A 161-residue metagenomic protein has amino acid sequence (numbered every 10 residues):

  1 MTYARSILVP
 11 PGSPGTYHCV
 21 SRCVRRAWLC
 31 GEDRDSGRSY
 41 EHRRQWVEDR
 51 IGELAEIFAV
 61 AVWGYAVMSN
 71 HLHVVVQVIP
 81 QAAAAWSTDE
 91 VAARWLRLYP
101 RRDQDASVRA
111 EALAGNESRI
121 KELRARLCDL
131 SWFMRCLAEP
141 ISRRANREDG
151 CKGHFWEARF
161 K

Functional and structural regions predicted by a protein language model:
M1-K161: Short catalytic/metal-binding and nucleic-acid-binding patches
